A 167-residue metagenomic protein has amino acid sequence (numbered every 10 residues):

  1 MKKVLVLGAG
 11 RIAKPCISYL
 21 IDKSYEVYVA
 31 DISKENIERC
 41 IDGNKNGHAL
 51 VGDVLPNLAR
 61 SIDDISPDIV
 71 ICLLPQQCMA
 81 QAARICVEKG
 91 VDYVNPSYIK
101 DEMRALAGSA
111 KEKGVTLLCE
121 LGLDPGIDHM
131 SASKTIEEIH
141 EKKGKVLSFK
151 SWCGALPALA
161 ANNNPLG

Functional and structural regions predicted by a protein language model:
V4-G8: Conserved N-terminal Rossmann-fold NAD(P)-binding element of oxidoreductases
A13-K14: N-terminal Rossmann-fold NAD(P) dinucleotide-binding loop
S33-N36, K100: Helix N-cap at the beta1-alpha1 junction of Rossmann-like dinucleotide-binding domains, i.e., the first residues
N44-P56: Rossmann-fold cofactor-recognition segment
D53-I65: Conserved Rossmann-fold cofactor-binding substructure of NAD(P)-dependent oxidoreductases
I85-M103: ADP-ribose/adenylate-binding Rossmann-like module
S97-C119: Rossmann-fold NAD(P)-binding glycine/threonine-rich loop
V115-G167: Rossmann-like dinucleotide-binding core of oxidoreductases
